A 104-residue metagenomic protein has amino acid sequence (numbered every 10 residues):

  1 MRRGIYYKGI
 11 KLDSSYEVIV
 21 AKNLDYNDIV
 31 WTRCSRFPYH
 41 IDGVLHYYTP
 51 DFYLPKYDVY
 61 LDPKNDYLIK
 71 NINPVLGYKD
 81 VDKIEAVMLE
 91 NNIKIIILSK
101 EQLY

Functional and structural regions predicted by a protein language model:
M1-Y104: Electrostatic, structured charged patches in enzyme active sites and in nucleic-acid/phosphate-binding
